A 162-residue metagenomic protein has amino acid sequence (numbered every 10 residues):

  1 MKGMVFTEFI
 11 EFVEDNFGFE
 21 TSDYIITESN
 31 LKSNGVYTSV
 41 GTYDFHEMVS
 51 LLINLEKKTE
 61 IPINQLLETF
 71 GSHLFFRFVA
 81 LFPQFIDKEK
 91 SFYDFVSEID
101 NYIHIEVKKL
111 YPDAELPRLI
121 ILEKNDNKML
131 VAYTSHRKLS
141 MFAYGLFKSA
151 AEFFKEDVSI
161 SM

Functional and structural regions predicted by a protein language model:
M1-M4, M48, M129, M141 (+1 more regions): Detector for methionine-enriched segments
M1-N64, F70-F78, F82: N-terminal low-complexity or simple alpha-helical regulatory segments that function as activation/interaction modules
I10, E14, D100, Y144-E152: Generic solvent-exposed, charged/amphipathic alpha-helical segments that serve as macromolecular interface scaffolds
E47-L139: Amphipathic interaction/junction segments at domain boundaries or subunit interfaces
V131-A132, H136-M162: C-terminal non-catalytic interaction appendages of large macromolecular assemblies
